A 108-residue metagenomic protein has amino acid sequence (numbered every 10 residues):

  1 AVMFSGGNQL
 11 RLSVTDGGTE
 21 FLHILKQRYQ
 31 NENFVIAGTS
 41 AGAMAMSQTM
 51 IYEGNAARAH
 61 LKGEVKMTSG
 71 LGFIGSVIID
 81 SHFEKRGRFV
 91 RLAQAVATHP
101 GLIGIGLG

Functional and structural regions predicted by a protein language model:
A1, G38, G104-G108: A generic structural motif
A1, N31-F34, P100-L102: Loop/turn elements at helix/coil->beta-strand transitions in domains of secreted/extracellular proteins
M3-G6, V96: Sec/Tat-exported extracytoplasmic proteins
S5, R11-F89: Class I SAM-dependent methyltransferase SAM-binding "motif I" and its flanking Rossmann-like core
K85, F89-G108: ATP/pyrophosphate-binding catalytic subdomain of soluble kinases
